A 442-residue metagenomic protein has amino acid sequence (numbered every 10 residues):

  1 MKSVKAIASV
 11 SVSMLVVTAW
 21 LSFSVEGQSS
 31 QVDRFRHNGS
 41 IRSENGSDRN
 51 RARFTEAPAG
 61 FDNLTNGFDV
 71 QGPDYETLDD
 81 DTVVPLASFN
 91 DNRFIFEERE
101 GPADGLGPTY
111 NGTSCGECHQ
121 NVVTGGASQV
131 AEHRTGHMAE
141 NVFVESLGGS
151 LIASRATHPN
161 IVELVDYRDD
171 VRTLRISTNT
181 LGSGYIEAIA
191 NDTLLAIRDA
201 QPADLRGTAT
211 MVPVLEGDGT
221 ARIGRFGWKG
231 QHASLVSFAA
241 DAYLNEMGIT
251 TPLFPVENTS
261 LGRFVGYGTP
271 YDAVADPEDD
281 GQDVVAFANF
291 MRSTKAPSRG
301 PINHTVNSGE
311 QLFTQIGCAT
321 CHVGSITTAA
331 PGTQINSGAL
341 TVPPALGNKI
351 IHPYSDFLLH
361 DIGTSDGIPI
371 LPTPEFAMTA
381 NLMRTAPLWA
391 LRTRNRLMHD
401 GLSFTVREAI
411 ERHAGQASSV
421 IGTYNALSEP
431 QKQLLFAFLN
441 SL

Functional and structural regions predicted by a protein language model:
M1-V12: Bacterial N-terminal signal peptides that target proteins for export
S11-W20: Bacterial N-terminal signal peptides
F23-L442: Periplasmic c-type cytochrome electron-transfer domains
